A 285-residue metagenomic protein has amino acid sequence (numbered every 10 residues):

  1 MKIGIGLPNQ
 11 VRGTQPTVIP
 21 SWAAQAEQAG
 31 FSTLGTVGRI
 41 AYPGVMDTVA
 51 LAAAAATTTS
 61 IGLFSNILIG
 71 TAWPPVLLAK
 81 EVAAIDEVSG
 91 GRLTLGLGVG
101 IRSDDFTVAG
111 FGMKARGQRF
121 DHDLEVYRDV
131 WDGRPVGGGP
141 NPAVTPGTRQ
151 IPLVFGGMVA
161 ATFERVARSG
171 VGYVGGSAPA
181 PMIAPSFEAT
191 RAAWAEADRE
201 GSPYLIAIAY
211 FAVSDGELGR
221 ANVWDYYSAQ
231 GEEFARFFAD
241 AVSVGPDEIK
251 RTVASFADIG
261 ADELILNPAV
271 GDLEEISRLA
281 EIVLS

Functional and structural regions predicted by a protein language model:
M1-S285: Active-site-adjacent structural elements that line small-molecule/cofactor binding pockets in enzymes
